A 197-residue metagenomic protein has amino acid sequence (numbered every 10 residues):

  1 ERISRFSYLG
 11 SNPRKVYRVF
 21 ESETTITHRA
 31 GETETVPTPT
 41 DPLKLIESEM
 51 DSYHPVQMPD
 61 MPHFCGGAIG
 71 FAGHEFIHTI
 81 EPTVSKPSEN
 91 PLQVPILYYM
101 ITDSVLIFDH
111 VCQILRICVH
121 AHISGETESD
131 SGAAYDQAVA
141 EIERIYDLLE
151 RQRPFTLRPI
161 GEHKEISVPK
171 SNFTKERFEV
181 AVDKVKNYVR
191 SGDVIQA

Functional and structural regions predicted by a protein language model:
E1-V36, H74-A197: Extended accessory regions or peripheral subdomains of proteins
A30-T40, V56-P59: Short coil/turn segments at secondary-structure boundaries
P42-M58, P82-Q93: Short acidic (Asp/Glu) patches
H54-P62, Q152-R158: Short, flexible active-site-proximal loops enriched in glycine and acidic residues
